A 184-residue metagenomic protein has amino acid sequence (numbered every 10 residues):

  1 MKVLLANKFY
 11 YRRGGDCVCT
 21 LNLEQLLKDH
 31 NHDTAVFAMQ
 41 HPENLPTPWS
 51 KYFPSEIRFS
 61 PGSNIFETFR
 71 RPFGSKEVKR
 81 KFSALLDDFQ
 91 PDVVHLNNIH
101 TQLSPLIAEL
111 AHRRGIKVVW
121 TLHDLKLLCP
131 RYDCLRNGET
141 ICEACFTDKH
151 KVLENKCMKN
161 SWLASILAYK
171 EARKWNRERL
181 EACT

Functional and structural regions predicted by a protein language model:
M1-E43, D87-F89, I107, R113-K117: N-terminal subdomain of nucleotide-sugar transferases
D16, G74-K79, H100, Y169: A conditional alpha-helix N-cap/helix-loop micro-motif detector
C17-V18, L45-S50, I107, P130-L135 (+2 more regions): Short aromatic-enriched loop/helix-cap "lid" or pocket-rim segments at secondary-structure transitions that line
D29-V93, C134, D148-N155: A conserved catalytic-core segment of Leloir-type glycosyltransferases
F82-S83, P105, R177-L180: Short hydrophobic/charged patches on amphipathic alpha-helices used for structural packing and interfaces
S83-L103, I116-T121: Short N-terminal targeting/anchoring amphipathic segment
Q102, L122-Y132, W162: A short, histidine- and acid-enriched strand-loop-helix "catalytic/donor-clamping" loop that lines the nucleotide-sugar
R113, K126, I141-T184: Membrane-proximal helix-turn-helix segments that form the acceptor-binding/catalytic region of lipid-linked
